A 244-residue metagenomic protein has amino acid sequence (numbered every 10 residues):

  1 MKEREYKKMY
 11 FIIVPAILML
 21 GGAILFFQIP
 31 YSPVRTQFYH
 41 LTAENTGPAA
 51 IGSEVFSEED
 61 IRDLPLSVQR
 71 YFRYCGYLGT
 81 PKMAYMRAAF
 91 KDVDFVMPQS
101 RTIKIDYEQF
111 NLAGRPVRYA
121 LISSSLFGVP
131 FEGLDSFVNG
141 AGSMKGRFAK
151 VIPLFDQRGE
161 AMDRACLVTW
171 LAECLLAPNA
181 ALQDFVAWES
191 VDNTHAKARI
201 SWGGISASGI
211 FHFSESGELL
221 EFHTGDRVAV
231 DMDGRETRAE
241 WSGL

Functional and structural regions predicted by a protein language model:
K2-L20: N-terminal Sec-pathway targeting helices
M19-Q37: Membrane-interface motif at the C-terminal end of an N-terminal transmembrane signal
V34-R87: N-terminal leader/targeting segments and the immediate start of mature chains
P65, E189-N193, H223-V230: Short, positively charged
Q69-V151: N-terminal mature ectodomain segment of secretory-pathway/periplasmic proteins
G128-L134, P153-R158, S208-I210, D231-E236: A short, polar/proline- and glycine-enriched secondary-structure boundary/capping micro-motif
G146-W202, M232: Flexible, processing/modification-adjacent segments and terminal tails in exported/periplasmic/extracellular proteins
A198-L244: Gly/Pro-enriched, hydrophobic low-complexity segments that function as extracytoplasmic propeptides/linkers
